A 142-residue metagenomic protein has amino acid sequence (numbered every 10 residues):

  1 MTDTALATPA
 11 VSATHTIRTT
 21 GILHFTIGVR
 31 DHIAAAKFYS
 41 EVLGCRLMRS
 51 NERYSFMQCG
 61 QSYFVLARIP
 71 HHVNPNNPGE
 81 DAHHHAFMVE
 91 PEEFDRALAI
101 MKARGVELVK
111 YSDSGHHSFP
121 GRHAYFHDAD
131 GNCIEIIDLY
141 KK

Functional and structural regions predicted by a protein language model:
M1-R18, L98, R104-K142: Vicinal oxygen chelate
T2-T19, T26, M57-R68, V73: Conserved N-terminal glycine/acidic-rich loop preference
G21-R30, Q58, N76-M101, R122-H127: Vicinal oxygen chelate
A35-S40, M101, G131: Conserved active-site tyrosine of GNAT-family acetyltransferases
V42-L47, V106-L108: Conserved acetyl-CoA-binding loop of GNAT-fold acetyltransferases
R46-E80, C133-D138: Conserved short beta-strand elements that form part of the metal-binding/catalytic scaffold of enzyme active sites
